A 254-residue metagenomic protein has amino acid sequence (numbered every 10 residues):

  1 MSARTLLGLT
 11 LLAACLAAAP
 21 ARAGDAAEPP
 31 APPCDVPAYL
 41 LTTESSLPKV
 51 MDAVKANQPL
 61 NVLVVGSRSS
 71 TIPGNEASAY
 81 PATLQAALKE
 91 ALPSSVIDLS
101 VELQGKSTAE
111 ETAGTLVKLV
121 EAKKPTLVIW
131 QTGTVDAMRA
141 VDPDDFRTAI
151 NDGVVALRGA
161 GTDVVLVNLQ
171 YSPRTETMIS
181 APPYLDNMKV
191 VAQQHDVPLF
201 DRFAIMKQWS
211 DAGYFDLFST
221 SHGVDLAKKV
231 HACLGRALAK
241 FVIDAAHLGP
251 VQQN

Functional and structural regions predicted by a protein language model:
M1-V64, T71-E76, E90-S95, A122 (+3 more regions): N-terminal secretory targeting modules
P30-P37, V101-S107, I129-R139, Q193: Cell-envelope and extracellular/periplasmic
L40-T43, P73-P81, A109-A113, R139-I150 (+2 more regions): Solvent-exposed, acidic/flexible segments
V50-V54, L63-V65, S70, N75 (+3 more regions): Oxyanion-hole/transition-state-stabilizing segment in secreted/luminal serine hydrolases and related acyltransferases
N61-G66, D98-L103, T126-T132, D163-N168 (+1 more regions): Structural recognition of the beta-strand scaffold that forms the well-ordered cores of secreted hydrolase catalytic
T83-L99: Signal peptide-proximal N-terminal region of secreted/periplasmic/extracellular or secretory-lumen proteins
Q131-T134, G153-L185: Active-site segments of SGNH/GDSL-like serine hydrolases that catalyze O-acetyl group transfer/hydrolysis on lipids
Y171-N254: Catalytic His-Asp segment of secreted/periplasmic serine-dependent ester chemistry enzymes
